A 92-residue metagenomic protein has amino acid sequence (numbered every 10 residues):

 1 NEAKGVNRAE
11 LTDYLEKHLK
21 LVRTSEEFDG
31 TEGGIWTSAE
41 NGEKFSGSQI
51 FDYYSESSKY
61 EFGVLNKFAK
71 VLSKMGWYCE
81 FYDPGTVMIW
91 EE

Functional and structural regions predicted by a protein language model:
N1-S58: N-terminal leader/targeting segments
Y60-E92: Short, compact, well-ordered microdomains
